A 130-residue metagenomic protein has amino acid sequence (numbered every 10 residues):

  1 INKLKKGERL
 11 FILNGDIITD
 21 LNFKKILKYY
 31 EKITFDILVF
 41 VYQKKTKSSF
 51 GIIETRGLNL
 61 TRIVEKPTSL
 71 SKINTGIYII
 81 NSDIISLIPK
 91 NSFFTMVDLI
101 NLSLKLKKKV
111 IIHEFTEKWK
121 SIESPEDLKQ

Functional and structural regions predicted by a protein language model:
I1-R9: Active-site nucleotide-sugar/metal-binding loop of Leloir-type enzymes
L10-L13, I18, K24-E31, K45-T46 (+1 more regions): Catalytic-core segments of class I nucleotidyltransferases/pyrophosphorylases that form NMP-activated intermediates
I33-Q43: A short, conserved acidic/glycine-rich loop-to-beta-strand motif that forms the donor nucleotide-sugar/metal
V39-F40, I53, L60: A broad, low-amplitude sensor of folded, mature protein cores
S49: Short beta-strand-centered segments that line the small-molecule binding cleft or hinge of alpha/beta clamshell
I52-T55, I112: A structural signal for short hydrophobic beta-strand segments in well-ordered beta-sheet cores
